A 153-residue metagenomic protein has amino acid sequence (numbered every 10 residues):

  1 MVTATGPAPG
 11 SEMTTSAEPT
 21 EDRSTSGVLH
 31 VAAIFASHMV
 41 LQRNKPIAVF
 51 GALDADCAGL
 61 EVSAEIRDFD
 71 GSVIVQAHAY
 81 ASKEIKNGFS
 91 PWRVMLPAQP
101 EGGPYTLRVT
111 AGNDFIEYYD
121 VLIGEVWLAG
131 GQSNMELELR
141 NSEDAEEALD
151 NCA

Functional and structural regions predicted by a protein language model:
M1, G27-H30, E61, I74: Detector for intrinsically disordered, low-structure N-terminal pre-sequences
M1, T5-P7: N-terminal Sec signal peptide cleavage junction
G10, T14-D56, Y119-V126, E136: Non-catalytic, glycine-rich low-complexity segments
F50-D144: Extended acidic/polar, glycine-enriched regions that form or flank non-catalytic beta-rich accessory modules
D150-A153: Short, intrinsically disordered, charge-balanced linker/junction segments flanking boundaries in proteins
